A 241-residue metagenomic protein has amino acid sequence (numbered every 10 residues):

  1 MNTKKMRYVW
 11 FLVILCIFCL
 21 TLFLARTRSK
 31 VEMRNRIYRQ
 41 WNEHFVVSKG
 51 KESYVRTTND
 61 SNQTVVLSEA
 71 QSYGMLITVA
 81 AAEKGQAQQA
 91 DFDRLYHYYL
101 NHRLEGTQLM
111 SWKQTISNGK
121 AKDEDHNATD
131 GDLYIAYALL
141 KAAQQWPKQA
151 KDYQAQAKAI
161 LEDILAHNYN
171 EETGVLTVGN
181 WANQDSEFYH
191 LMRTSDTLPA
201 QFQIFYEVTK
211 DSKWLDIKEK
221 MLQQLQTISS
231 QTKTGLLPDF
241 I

Functional and structural regions predicted by a protein language model:
M1-M6: Short, Lys/Arg-rich N-terminal segment immediately upstream of the first membrane anchor
R7-E69, A80, Q86-K122, E172-V175 (+3 more regions): Low-complexity, Ser/Thr/Pro/Gly-enriched N-terminal "stalk/linker" regions
N62-L76, H126-Y134, Y189-T197: Aromatic- and histidine-enriched alpha-helix N-cap/loop-to-helix transition segments that scaffold the rims
A70-A87, Y134-K148, T197-K210: Well-ordered alpha-helical scaffold segments within catalytic/enzyme domains
E105-Q145: Long, hydrophobic/aromatic-enriched structural stretches that serve as scaffold segments
A143-Q231: Aromatic- and glycine-enriched pocket-lining scaffold segments that form the walls of small-molecule binding clefts
